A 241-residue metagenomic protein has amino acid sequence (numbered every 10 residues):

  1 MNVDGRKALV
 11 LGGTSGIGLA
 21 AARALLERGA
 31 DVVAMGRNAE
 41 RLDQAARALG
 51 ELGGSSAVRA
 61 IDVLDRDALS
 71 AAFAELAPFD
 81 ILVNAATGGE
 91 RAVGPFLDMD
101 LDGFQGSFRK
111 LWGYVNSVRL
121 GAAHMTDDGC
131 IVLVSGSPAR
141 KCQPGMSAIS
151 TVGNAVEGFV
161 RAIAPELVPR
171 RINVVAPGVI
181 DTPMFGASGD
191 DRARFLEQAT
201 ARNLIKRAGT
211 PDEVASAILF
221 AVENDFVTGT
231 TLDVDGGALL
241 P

Functional and structural regions predicted by a protein language model:
T14-G16: Conserved glycine-rich cofactor-binding loop
A30-Q44: Conserved glycine-rich Rossmann-like NAD(P)H-binding loop of the short-chain dehydrogenase/reductase
L49-R66: Rossmann-fold cofactor-recognition segment
T87-D102, G186: Conserved mid-core segment of classical short-chain dehydrogenase/reductases
P95, M99, G103-S117, H124-V168 (+2 more regions): Catalytic loop of short-chain dehydrogenase/reductase
E157, E166-D181, V227-V234: Conserved Rossmann-fold SDR core element
I180-R202, P241: A glycine/serine/threonine-rich, flexible loop-to-helix segment that serves as the NAD(P) cofactor-binding "lid"
T210-V234, L239: C-terminal substrate-recognition "lid" of short-chain dehydrogenase/reductases
